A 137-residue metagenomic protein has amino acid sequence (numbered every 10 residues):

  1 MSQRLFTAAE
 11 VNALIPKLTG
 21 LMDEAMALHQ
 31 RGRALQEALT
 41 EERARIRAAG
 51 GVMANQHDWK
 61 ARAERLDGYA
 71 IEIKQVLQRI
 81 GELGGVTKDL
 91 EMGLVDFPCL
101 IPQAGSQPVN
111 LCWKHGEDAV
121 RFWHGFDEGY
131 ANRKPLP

Functional and structural regions predicted by a protein language model:
M1, T7, N55, A61-R62 (+3 more regions): Mixed-charge, polar/low-complexity N-terminal
M1-R45: Long, hydrophobic N-terminal alpha-helical segment
F6-A9, P16, A54, G68 (+2 more regions): Short, flexible coil/linker segments at or flanking structured domains
A13-P16, R47, V95, A119: Residues in flexible loops and secondary-structure boundaries
L18-L35, R62, L66-Y69, I73-V76 (+1 more regions): Amphipathic alpha-helical coiled-coil segments
L28, L35, L39-E42, I46-A49 (+3 more regions): Hydrophobic stripe of amphipathic alpha-helices that form coiled-coil interfaces
A34-A70: Structured domain cores in non-transmembrane regions
D67, I71-P137: Glycine-rich, aromatic-bearing surface loops/beta-hairpins
